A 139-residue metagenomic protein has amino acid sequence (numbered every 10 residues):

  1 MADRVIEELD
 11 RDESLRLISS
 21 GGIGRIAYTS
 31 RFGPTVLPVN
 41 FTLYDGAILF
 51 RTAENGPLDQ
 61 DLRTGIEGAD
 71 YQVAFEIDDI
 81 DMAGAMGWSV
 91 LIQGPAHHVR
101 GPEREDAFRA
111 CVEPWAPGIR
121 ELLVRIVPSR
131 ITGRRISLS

Functional and structural regions predicted by a protein language model:
D3-R25: Short, basic/aromatic recognition patches
G21-E54: Short beta-strand segments
V36, L49, A74, L91 (+1 more regions): Conserved hydrophobic/aromatic beta-strand scaffold that supports enzyme active sites
V39, T52, I77-D79, P128: Residues immediately flanking
F50-T52, F75, G133: Short hydrophobic/aromatic-rich beta-strand segments that constitute the beta-sheet cores of beta-sandwich/beta-barrel
N55-V112, R120-E121: Short, structured beta-strand-loop surface elements
A107-S139: Short, active-site-adjacent segments that bind or coordinate small-molecule cofactors and metal centers
